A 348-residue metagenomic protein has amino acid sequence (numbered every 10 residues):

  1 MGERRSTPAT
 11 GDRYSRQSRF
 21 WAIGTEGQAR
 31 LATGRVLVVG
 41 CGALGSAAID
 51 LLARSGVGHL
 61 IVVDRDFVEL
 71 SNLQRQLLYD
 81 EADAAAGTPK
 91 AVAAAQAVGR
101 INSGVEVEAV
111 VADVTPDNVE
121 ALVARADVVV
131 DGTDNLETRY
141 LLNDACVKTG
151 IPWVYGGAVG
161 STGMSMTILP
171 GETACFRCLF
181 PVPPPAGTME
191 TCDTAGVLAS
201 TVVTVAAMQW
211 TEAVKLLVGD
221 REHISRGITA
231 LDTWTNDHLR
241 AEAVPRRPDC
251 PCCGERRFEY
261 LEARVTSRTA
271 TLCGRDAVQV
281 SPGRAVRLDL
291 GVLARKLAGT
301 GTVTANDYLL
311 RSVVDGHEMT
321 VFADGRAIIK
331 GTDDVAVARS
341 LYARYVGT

Functional and structural regions predicted by a protein language model:
M1-T348: Adenine nucleotide-associated cytosolic modules
